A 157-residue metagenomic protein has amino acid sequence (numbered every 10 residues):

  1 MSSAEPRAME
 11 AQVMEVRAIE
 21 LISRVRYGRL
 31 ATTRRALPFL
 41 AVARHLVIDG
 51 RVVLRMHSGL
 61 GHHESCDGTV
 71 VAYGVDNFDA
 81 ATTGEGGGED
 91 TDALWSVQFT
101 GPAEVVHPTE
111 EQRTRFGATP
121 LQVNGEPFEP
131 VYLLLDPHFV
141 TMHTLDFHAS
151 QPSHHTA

Functional and structural regions predicted by a protein language model:
S2, D76-A157: Charged, gly/pro-rich active-site loop segments
A4-R29: Short, basic/aromatic recognition patches
I19, H62-H63, Y73: Anion-coordinating catalytic cores for phosphoryl-, nucleotidyl-, and glycosidic chemistry
S23-V25, L40, V47-D49, C66-V70 (+2 more regions): Short connector loops at helix/strand junctions that flank enzyme active sites, especially segments positioning acidic
V25-S58, Y73: Short beta-strand segments
L30-A31, V70-N77, T82: Short conserved beta-strand and strand-loop elements enriched in small hydrophobics with frequent Asp/Gly
L60-H62, A149: Short, surface-exposed beta-strand-loop junctions and turns on beta-sheet-rich folds
H63-V70, H154-A157: A short, polar/proline- and glycine-enriched secondary-structure boundary/capping micro-motif
